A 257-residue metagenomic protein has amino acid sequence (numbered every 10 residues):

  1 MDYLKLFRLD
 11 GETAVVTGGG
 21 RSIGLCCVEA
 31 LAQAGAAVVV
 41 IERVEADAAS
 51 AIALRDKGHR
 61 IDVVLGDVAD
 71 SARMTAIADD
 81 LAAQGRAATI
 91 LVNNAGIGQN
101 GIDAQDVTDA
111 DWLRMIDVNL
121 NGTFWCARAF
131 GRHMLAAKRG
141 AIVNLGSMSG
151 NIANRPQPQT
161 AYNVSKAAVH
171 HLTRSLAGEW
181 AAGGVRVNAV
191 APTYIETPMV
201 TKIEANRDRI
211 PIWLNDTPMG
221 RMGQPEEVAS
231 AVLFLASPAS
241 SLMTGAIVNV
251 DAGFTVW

Functional and structural regions predicted by a protein language model:
M1-L6, G98-G101, V232-L233, T244-W257: Short C-terminal tail/terminal secondary-structure segment of NAD(P)H-dependent dehydrogenase/reductase domains
T13, G20-R21: Conserved glycine-rich cofactor-binding loop
I102-A104, T108-I116, I142, W213: Substrate-binding pocket helix/loop in short-chain dehydrogenase/reductase
A127, S165, T173: Active-site helix of classical SDR
R132, G178-A182, S241: Alpha-helical segment proximal to the catalytic Tyr-Lys
S147: Residue(s) in the substrate-gating loop at a strand-loop-helix junction that position the organic substrate next
T217-V228: A conserved structural motif in NAD(P)-dependent oxidoreductases
